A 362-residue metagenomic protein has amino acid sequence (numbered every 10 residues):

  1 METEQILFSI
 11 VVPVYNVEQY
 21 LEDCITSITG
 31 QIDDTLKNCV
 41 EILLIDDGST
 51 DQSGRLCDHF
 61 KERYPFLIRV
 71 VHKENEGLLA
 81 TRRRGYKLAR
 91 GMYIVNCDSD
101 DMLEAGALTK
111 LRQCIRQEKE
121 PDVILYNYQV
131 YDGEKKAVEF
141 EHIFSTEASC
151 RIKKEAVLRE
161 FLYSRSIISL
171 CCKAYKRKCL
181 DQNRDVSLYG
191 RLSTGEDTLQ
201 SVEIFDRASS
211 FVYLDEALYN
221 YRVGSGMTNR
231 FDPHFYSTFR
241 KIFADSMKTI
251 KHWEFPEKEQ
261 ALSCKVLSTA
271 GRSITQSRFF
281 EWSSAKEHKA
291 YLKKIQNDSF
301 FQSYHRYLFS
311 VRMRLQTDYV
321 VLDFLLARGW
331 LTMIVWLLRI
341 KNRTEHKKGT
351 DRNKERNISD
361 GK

Functional and structural regions predicted by a protein language model:
V17-I32: Short, well-formed alpha-helical segments that are part of the catalytic scaffolds of diverse glycosyltransferases
S27, D46-R55: A conserved acidic beta->alpha catalytic loop
N38-G48, R69-E74, S99: Short beta-strand/loop segment that forms part of the nucleotide-sugar
K73-A89: Glycine-rich, basic loop-to-helix element that forms the pyrophosphate-binding segment of sugar-nucleotide handling
I94: Short aromatic/hydrophobic "clamp" motif used to bind/position activated sugar donors
S99-F211, Y219-R222, G226-P233: Donor-binding/catalytic cores of nucleotide-activated saccharide and glycerol-phosphate transferases/polymerases
E216-G224, R230-Q260, S268-Q302: Catalytic core of nucleotide-sugar-dependent glycosyltransferases
S277-K362: Membrane-interface aromatic/basic loop that binds lipid-linked glycans or pyrophosphate carriers, typified by
